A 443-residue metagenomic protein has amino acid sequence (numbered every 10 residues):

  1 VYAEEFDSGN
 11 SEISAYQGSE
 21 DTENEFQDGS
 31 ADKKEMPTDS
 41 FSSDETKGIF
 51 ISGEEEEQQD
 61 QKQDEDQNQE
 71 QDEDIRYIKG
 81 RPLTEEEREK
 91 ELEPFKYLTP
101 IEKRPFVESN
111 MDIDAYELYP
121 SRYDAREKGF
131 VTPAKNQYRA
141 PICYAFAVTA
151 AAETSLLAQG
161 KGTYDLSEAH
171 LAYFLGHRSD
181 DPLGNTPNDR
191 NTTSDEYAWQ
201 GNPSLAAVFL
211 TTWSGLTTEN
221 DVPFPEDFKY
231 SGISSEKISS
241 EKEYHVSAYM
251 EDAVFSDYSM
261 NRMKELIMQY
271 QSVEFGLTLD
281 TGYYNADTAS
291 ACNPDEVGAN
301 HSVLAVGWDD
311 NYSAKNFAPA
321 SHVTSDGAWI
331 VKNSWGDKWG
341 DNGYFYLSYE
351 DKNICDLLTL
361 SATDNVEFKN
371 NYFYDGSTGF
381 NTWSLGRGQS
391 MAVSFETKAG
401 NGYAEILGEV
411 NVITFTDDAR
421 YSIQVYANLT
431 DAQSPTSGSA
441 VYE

Functional and structural regions predicted by a protein language model:
E4-P141, A145-H170, S179, N191-E219 (+6 more regions): Structured alpha-helical subdomains that flank or immediately precede key functional sites
S121-A125, P141-E153, H170-A328, K332 (+3 more regions): Predominantly the structural core of cysteine protease catalytic domains
A158-T163, Y312-S313, K338, A432: Secondary-structure transition/capping motifs at alpha-helix termini and the adjoining loop/turn into the next element
D418-E443: Aromatic- and Gly/Pro-enriched, solvent-exposed loop/edge beta-strand patches characteristic of beta-rich domains
